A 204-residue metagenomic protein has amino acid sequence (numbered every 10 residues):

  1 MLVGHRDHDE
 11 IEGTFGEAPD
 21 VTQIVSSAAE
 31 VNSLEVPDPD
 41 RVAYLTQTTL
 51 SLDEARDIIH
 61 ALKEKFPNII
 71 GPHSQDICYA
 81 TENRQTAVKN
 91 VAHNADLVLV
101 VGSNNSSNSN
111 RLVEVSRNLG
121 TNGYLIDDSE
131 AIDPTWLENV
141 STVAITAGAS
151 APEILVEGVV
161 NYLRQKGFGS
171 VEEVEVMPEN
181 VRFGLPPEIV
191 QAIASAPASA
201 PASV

Functional and structural regions predicted by a protein language model:
M1-A147, E153-V204: The feature marks the mature, well-folded catalytic cores of soluble enzymes
